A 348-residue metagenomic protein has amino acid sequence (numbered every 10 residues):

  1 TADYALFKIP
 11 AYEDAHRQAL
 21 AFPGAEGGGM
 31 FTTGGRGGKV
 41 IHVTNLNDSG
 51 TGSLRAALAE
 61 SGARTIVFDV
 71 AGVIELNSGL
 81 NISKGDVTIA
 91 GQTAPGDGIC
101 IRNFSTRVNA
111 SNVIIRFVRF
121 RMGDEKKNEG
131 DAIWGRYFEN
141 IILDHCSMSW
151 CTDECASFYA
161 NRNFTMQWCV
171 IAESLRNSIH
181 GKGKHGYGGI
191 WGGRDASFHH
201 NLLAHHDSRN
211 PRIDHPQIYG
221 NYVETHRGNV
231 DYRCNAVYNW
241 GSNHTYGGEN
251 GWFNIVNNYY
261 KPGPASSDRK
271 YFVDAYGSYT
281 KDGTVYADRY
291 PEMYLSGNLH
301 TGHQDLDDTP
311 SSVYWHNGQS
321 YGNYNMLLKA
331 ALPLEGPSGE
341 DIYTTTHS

Functional and structural regions predicted by a protein language model:
T1-N47, T51-T65, E75, D308-S348: Extracellular "leader-to-stem" segments immediately downstream of a signal peptide or signal-anchor in secreted/lumenal
T32-G34, G52-A59, E75-K84, R102-R107 (+3 more regions): Short, T/G/N/S-enriched strand-turn elements that build extracellular solenoid repeat scaffolds
N47-D48, A71-V73, T93-P95, G263-S266 (+1 more regions): Acidic glycine-/aspartate-rich tracts in secreted/extracellular proteins
I74-S197: Right-handed parallel beta-helix
S83, A172-R176, K184-V256: Long, polar low-complexity repeats
R212, Q217, H226-S348: Extracellular beta-rich repeat passengers
